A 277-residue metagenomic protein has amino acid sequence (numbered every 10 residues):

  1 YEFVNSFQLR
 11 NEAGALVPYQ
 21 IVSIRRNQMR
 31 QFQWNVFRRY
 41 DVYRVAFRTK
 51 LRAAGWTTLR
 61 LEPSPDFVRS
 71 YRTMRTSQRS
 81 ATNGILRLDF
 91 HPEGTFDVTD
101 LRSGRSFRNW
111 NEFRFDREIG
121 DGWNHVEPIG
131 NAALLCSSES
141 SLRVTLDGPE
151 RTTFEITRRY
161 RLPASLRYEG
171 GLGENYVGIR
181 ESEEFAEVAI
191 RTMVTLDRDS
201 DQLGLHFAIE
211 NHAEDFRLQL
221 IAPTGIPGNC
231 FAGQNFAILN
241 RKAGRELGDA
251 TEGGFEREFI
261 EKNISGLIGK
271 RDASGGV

Functional and structural regions predicted by a protein language model:
Y1-I209, E214-L220, G233: Catalytic and substrate-binding regions of extracellular carbohydrate-active enzymes, especially polysaccharide lyases
F3-N5, A222-V277: Polysaccharide-binding surfaces and accessory modules of carbohydrate-active proteins
